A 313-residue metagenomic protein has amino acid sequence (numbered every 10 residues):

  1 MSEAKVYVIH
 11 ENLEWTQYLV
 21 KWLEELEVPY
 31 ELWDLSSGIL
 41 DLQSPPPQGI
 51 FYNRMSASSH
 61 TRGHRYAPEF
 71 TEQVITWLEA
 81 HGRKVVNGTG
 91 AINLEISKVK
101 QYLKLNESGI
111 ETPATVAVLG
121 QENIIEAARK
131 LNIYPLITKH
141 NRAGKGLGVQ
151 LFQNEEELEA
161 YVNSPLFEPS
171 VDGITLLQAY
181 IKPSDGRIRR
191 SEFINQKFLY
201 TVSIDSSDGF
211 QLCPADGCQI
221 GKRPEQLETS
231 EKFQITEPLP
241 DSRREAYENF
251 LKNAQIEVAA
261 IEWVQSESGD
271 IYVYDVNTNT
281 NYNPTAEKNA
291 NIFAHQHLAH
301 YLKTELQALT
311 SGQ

Functional and structural regions predicted by a protein language model:
S2, A80-G82, T89-R187, P238-D241 (+2 more regions): Active-site nucleotide/adenylate-binding loops and adjacent lid/helix of ATP-dependent enzymes
Y7-I9, I194: Short hydrophobic segments within beta-strands
E11-A114, E126: Conserved N-proximal alpha/beta basic substrate-recognition cap immediately N-terminal to, or forming the N-lobe
S56-S59, N141-A143, N279: Short glycine-rich anion-binding loops that position phosphate/pyrophosphate groups of nucleotides and phosphorylated
L136, F198-Y200, A259, Y272-Y274: Protein kinase-like catalytic core scaffold
Q150-F250: Phosphate-binding site of ATP-dependent enzymes
P238, K252-I256, Q265-Q313: C-terminal active-site "lid" helix and adjoining low-complexity regulatory extension at the edge of ATP-using catalytic
I261-W263: Hydrophobic residue at the +6 position relative to the catalytic HRD Asp in the kinase catalytic loop
